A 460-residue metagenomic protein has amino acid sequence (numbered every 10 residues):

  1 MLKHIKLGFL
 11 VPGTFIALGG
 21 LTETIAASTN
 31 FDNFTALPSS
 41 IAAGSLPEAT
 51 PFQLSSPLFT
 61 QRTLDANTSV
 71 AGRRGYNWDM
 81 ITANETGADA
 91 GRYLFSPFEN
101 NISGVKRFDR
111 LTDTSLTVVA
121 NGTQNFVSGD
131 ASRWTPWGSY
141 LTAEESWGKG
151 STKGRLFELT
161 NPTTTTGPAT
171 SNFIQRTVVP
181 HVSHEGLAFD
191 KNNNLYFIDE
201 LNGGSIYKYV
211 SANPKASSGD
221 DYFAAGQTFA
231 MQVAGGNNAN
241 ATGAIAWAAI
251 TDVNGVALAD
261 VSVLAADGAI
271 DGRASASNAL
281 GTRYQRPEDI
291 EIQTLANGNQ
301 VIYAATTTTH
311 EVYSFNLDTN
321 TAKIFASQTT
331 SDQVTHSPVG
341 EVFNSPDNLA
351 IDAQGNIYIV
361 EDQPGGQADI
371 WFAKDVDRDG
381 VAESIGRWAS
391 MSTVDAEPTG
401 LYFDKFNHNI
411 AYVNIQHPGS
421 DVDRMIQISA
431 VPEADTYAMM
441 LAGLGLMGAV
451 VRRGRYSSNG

Functional and structural regions predicted by a protein language model:
M1-I25: Gram-negative bacterial Sec-dependent N-terminal signal peptides
M1-K6, E433, R452-R453: Positively charged n-region of N-terminal signal peptides that target proteins for export
V11-T14, L18, Q175, S277 (+1 more regions): Preference for short coil/turn "hinge" residues that link or interrupt alpha-helices
G19, R453-G454: Compositionally biased, intrinsically disordered low-complexity segments
I25-A430: Sequence/structural signature of beta-propeller domains
E433-R452: A short, hydrophobic C-terminal helix/tail in secreted or cell-surface proteins
R455-G460: Short, charged juxtamembrane terminal tails flanking transmembrane helices
